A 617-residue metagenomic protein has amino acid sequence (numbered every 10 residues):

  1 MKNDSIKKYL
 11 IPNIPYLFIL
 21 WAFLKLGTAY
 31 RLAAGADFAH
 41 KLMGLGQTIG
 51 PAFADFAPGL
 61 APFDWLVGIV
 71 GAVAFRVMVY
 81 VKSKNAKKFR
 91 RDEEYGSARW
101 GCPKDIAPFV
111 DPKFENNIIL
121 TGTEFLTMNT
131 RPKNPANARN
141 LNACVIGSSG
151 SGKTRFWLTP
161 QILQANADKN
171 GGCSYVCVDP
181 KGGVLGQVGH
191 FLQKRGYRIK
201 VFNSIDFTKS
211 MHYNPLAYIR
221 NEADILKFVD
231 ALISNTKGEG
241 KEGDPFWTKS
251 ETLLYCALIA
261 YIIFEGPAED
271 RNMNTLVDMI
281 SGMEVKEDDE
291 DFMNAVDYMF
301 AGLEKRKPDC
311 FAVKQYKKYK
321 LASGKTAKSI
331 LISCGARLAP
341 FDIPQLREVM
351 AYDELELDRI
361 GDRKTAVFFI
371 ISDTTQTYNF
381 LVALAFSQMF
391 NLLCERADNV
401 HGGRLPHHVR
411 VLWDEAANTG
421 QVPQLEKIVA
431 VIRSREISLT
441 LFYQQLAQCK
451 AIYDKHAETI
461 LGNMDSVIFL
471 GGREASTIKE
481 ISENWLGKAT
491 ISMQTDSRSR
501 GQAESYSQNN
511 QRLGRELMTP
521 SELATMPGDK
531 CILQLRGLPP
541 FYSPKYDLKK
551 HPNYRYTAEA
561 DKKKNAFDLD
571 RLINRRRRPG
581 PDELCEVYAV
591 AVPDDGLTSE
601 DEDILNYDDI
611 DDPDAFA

Functional and structural regions predicted by a protein language model:
M1-S151, R155-Q161, D168-N170, Q494 (+3 more regions): Basic- and hydrophobic-enriched, low-structure N-terminal and domain-boundary segments that flank ATP-binding catalytic
D111, M128, P132, K237-F246 (+2 more regions): Low-complexity, polar-biased intrinsically disordered regions enriched in Pro/Ser/Thr/Gly
L126, K133-I437, I452, G462 (+2 more regions): P-loop NTPase motor domains
V429-I532: Conserved ATP-driven motor cores of ASCE-family P-loop NTPases powering translocation/secretion/packaging/pilus
E516, R555-A558: Extended alpha-helical interface modules used as scaffolds for assembling large macromolecular complexes
